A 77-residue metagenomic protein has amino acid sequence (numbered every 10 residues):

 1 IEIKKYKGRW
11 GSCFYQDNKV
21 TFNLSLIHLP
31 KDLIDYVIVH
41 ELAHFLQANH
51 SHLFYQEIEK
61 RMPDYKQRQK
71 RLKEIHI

Functional and structural regions predicted by a protein language model:
I1-Y36, F45-I77: Active-site-proximal or metal-binding-adjacent scaffold patches in catalytic folds
E41: Walker B catalytic acidic pair
